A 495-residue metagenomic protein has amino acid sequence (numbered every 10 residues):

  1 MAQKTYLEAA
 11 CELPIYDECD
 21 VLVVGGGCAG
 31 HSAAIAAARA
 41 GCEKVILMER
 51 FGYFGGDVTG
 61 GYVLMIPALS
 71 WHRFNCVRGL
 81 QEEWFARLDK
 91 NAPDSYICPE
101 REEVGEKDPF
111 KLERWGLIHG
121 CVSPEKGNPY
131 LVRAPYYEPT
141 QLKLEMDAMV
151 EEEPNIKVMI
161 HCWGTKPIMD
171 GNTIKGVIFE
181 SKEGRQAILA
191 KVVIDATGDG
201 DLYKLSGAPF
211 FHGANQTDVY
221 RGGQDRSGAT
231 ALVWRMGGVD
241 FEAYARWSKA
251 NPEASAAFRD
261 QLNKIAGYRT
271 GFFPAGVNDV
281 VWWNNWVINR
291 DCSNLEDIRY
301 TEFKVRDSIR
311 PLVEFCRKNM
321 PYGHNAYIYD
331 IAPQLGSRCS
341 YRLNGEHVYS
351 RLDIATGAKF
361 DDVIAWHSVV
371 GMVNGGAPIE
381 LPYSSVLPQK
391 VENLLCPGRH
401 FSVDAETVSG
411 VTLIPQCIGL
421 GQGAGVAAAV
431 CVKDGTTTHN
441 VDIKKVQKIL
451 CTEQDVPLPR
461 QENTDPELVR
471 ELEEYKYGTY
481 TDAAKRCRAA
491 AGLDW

Functional and structural regions predicted by a protein language model:
A2, Y16-E18, C42-K44, E49-K166 (+1 more regions): Conserved N-terminal/central alpha/beta ligand/cofactor-binding core
I15-G27: Beta1/beta-strand and adjacent pyrophosphate-binding region of the FAD-binding site in flavoprotein oxidoreductases
D17-C19, E183-V192: Core beta-strand elements of the Rossmann-like FAD/NAD(P) dinucleotide-binding domain in flavoenzyme oxidoreductases
V24, I188-G198, L202: Short hydrophobic core segments
E106-Y136, L144-A148, E152, G213-P397 (+3 more regions): Mobile, glycine/GP-rich and aromatic-enriched active-site lid/loop segments adjacent to catalytic centers
I168-A187: Conserved beta-strand-loop-beta-strand element in the redox core of flavoprotein oxidoreductases
I418-G435: Internal hydrophobic alpha-helix adjacent to the cofactor/substrate pocket in enzyme cavities
V432-T479: Non-catalytic terminal regions with compositionally biased, polar/charged low complexity
